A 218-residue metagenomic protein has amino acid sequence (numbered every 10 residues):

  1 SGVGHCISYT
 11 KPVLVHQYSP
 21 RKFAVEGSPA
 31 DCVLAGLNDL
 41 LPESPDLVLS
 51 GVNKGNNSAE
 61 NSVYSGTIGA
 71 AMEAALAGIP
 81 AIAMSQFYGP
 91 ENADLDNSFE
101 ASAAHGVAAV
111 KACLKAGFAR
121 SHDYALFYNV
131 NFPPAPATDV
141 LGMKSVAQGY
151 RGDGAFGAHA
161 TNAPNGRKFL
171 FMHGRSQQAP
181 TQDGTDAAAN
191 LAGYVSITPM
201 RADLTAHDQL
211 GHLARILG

Functional and structural regions predicted by a protein language model:
S1-L37, E43-S44: A cross-family phosphate/adenosyl-ligand binding-site feature
S28-P29, N53-N56, A135, A202: Short glycine-rich anion-binding loops that position phosphate/pyrophosphate groups of nucleotides and phosphorylated
G36-P42, G69-P80: Alpha-helix C-terminal capping segments
L47: Short, Asp-centered acidic motifs that coordinate Mg2+ and/or phosphate in catalytic or ligand-binding sites
N57-S65: Glycine/threonine-rich flexible loop motifs
S65-A71, D94-A116: Active-site glycine-rich loop that binds ribose-phosphate moieties when present
A75-S98: Glycine-rich phosphate/pyrophosphate-binding loops and their adjacent beta-strand/loop elements at enzyme active sites
L114-D123, F127-G218: C-terminal accessory domains and tails appended to enzymatic cores
